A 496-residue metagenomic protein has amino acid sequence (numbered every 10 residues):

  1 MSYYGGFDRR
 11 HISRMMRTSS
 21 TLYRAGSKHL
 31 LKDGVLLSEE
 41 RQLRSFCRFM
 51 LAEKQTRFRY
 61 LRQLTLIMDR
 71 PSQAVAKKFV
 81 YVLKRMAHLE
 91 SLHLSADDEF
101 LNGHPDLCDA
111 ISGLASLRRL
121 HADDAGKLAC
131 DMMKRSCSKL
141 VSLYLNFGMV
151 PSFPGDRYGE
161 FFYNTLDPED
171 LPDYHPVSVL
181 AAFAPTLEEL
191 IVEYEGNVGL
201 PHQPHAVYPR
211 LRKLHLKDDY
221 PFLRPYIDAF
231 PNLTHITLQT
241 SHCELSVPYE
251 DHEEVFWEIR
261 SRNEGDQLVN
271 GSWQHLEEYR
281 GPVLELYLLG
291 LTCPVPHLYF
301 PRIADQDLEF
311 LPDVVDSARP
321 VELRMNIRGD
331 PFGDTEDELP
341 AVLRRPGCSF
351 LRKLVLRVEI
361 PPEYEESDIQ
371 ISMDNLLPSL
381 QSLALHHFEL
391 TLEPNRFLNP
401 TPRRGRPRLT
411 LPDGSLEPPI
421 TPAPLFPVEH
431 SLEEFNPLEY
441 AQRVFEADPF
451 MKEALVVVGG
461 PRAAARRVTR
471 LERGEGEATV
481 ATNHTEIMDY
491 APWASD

Functional and structural regions predicted by a protein language model:
M1-D496: Leucine-rich repeat
